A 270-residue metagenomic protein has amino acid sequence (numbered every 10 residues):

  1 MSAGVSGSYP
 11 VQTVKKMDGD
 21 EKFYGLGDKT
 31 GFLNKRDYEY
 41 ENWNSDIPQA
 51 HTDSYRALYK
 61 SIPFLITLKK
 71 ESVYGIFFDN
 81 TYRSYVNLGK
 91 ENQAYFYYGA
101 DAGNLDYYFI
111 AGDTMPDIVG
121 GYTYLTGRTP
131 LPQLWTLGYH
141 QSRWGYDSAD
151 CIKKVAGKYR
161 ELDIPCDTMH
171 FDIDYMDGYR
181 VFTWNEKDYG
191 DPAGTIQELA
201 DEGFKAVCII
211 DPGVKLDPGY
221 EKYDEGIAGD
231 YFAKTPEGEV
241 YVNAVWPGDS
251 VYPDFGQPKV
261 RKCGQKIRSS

Functional and structural regions predicted by a protein language model:
M1-Q133, R143-W144, A149, A156-E161: Catalytic and substrate-binding clefts that recognize carbohydrates or anionic sugar/phosphate headgroups
P130-S270: Aromatic-lined carbohydrate-binding/catalytic grooves of carbohydrate-active enzymes
